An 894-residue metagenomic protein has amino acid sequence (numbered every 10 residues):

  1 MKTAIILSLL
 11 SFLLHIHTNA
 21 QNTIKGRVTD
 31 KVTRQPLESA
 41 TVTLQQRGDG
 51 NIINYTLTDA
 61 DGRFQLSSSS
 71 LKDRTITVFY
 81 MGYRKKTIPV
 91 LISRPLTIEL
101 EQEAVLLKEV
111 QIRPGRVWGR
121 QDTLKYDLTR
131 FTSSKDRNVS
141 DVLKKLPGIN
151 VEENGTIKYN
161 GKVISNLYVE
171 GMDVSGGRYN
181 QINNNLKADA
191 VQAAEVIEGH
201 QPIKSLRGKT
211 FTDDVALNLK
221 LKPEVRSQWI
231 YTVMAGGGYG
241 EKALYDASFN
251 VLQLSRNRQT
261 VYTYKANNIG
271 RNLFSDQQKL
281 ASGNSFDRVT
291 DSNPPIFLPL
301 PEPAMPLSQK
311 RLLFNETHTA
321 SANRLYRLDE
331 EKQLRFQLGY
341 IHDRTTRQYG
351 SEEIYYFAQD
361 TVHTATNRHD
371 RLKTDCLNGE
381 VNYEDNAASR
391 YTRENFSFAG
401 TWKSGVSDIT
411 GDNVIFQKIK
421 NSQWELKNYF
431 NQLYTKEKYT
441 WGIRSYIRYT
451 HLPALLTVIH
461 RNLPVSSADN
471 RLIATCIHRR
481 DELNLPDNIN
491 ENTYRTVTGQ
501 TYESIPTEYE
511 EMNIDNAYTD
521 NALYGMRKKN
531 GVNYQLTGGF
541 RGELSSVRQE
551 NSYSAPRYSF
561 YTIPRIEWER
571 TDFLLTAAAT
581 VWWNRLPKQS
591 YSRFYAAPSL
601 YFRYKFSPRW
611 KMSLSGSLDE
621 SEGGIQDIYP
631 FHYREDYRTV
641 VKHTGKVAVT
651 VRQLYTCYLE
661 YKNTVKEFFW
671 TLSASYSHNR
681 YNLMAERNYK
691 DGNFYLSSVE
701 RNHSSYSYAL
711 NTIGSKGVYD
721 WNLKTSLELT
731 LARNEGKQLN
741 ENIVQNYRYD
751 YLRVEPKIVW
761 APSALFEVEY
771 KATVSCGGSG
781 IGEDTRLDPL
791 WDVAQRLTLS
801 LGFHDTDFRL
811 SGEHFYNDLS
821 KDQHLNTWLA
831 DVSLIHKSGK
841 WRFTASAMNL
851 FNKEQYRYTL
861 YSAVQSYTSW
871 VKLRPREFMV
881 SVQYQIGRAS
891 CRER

Functional and structural regions predicted by a protein language model:
Q21, D61-R63, R84-R94, G115-V406 (+16 more regions): Membrane-proximal, glycine/serine-rich, low-complexity loop/turn segments characteristic of large bacterial
I24-D30, G62, I98: A short, amphipathic beta-strand motif
V32-Q46: Short, ordered, surface-exposed loop/turn motifs in non-cytosolic proteins
Q46-N51, D73-I88: A short, solvent-exposed loop/turn motif at the edges and junctions of modular extracellular/periplasmic domains
G48-R63: Short, acidic Ser/Thr/Gly-rich low-complexity loop/linker segments typical of extracellular and cell-surface proteins
R207-K209, L273-K279, T346-H363, S404-N413 (+14 more regions): Outer-membrane beta-barrel translocator domains and adjoining extracellular loop/strand segments of Gram-negative
Y518-D520, N551-A555, S559-Y561, A648 (+1 more regions): Outer membrane beta-barrel strand-and-loop segments of large Gram-negative receptors, especially TonB-dependent
R753-C776, D784-S890, R894: Conserved C-terminal beta-signal and adjacent last beta-strands/turns of outer-membrane beta-barrel proteins
